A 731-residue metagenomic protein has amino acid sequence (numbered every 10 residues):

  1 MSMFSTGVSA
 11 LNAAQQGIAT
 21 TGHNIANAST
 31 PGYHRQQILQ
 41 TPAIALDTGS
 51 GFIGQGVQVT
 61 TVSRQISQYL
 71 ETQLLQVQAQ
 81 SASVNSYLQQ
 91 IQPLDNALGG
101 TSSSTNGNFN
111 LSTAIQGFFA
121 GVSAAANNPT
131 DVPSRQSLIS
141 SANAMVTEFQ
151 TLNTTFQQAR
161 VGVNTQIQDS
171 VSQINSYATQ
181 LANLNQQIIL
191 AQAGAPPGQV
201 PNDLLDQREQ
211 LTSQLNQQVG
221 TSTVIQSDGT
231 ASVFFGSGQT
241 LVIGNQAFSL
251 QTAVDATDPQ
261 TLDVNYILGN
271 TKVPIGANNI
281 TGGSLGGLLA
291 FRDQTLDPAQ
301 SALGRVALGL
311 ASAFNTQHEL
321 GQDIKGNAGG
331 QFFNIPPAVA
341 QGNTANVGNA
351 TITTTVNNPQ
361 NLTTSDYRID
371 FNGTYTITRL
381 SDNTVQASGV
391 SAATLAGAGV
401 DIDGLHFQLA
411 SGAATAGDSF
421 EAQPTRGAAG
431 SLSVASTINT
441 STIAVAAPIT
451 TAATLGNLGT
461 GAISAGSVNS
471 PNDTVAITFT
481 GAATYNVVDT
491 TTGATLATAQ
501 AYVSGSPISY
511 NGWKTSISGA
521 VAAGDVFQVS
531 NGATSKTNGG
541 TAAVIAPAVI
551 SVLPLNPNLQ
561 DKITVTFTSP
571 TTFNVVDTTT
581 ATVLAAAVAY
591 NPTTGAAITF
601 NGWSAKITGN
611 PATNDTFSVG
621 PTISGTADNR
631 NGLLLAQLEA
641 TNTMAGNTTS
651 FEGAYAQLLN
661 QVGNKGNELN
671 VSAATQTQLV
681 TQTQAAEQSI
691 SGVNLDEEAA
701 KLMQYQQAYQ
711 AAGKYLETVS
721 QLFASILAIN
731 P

Functional and structural regions predicted by a protein language model:
M1-P731: S/T-rich, low-complexity, solvent-exposed segments of bacterial secretion/appendage proteins
